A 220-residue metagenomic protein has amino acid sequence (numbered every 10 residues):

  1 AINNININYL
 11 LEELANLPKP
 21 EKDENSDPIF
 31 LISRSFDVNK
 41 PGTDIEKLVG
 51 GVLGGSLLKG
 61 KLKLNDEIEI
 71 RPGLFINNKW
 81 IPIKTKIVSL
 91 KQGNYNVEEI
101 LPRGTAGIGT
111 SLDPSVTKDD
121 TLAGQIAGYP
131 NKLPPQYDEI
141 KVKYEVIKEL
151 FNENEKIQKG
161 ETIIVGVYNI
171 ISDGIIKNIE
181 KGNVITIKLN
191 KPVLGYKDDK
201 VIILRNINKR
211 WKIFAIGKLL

Functional and structural regions predicted by a protein language model:
A1-L122, K143: Conserved catalytic-core segments of large NTP-driven translation/proteostasis enzymes
S115-L220: C-terminal effector modules of nucleic-acid-centric enzymes and ribosome-associated factors
